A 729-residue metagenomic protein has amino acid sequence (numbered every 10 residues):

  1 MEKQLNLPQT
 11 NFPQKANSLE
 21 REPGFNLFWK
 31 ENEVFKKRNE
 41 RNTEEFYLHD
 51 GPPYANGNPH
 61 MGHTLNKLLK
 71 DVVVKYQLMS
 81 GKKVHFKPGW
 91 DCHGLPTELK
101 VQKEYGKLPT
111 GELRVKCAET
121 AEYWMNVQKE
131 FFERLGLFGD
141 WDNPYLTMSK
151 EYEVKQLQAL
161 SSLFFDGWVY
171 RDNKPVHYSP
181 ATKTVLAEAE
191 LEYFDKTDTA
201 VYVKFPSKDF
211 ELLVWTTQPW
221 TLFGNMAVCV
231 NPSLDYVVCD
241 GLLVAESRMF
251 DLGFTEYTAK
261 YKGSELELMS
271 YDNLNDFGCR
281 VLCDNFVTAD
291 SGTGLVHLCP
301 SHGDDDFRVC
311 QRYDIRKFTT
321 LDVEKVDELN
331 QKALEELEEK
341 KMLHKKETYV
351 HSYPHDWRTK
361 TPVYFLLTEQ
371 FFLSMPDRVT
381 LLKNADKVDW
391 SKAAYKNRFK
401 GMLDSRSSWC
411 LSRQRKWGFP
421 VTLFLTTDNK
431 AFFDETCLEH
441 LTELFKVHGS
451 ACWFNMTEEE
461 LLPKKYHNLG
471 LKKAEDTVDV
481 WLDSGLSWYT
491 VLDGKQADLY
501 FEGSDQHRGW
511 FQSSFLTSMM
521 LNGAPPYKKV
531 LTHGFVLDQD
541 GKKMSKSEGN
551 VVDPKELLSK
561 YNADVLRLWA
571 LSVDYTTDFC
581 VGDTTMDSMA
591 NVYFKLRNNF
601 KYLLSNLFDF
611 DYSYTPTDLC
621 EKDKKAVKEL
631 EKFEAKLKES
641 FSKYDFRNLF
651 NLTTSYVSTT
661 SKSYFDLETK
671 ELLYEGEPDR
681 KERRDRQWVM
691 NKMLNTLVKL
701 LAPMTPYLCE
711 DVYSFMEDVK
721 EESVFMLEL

Functional and structural regions predicted by a protein language model:
E2-P96, Y105, D142, V154-Q158 (+8 more regions): Structured secondary-structure scaffolds
N26, F164-L191, F250-Y257, Y261 (+4 more regions): Amphipathic alpha-helical
D91, V176, P180, L186-E192 (+3 more regions): Acidic, turn-prone loop/beta-hairpin segments
E104-E122: A charged helix-plus-loop insertion that forms the helical arch/lid used to bind and gate nucleic-acid substrates
V115, V176-L222: Active-site cores that bind ATP or allylic diphosphates and position pyrophosphate for catalysis
T120-F132, L160, N562: Structured alpha-helical segments in the cores of large, soluble enzyme domains
N143, N173-V176, K529-T532, S723-L727: Beta-strand segments within the central parallel beta-sheet cores of soluble alpha/beta enzyme folds
L329-Y353: Phosphate/diphosphate-binding loops
